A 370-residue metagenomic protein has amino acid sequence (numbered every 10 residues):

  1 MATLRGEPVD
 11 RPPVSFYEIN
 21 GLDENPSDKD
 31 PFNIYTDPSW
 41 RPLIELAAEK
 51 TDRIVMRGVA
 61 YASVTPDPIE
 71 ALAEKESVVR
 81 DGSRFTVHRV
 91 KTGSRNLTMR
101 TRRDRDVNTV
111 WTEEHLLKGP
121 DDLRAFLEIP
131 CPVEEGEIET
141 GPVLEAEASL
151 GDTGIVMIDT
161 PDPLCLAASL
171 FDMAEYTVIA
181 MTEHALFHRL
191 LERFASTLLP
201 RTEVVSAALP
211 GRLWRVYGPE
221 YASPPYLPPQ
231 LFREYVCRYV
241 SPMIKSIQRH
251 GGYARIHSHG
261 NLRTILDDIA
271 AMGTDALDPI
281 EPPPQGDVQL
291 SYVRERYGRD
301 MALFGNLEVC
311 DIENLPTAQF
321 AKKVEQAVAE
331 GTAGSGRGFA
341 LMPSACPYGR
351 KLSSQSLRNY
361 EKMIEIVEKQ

Functional and structural regions predicted by a protein language model:
M1, R41, A71-E74, S83-T86 (+1 more regions): Short alpha-helical segments and helix-capping/turn motifs at coil-helix boundaries
M1-P31, K91, K118-Q370: Active-site loop segments of alpha/beta catalytic cores
L4, I34-T51, H88, T101 (+1 more regions): Generic hydrophobic, helix-prone segments enriched in Leu/Val/Ile
P8, A48-V55, G82-R84, G93-N96: Short, solvent-exposed loop/edge-beta patches enriched in aromatic
N25-A71: Segments that shape or occlude catalytic/ligand-binding pockets
S27-Y35, L97-T109, Q355, K362: Surface-exposed flexible segments
T36-W40, D81, G286: Generic structural signal for well-ordered secondary structure
A71-P130, T153: A contiguous, low-structure linker/loop signature
